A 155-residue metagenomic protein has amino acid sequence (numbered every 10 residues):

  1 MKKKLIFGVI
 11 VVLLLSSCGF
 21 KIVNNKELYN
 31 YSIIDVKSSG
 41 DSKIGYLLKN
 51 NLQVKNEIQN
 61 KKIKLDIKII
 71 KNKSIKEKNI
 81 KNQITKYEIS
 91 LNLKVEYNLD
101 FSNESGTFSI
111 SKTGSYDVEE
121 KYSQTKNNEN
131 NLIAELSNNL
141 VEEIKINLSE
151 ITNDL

Functional and structural regions predicted by a protein language model:
M1-K4: Positively charged n-region of N-terminal signal peptides that target proteins for export
V9-V11: Hydrophobic helical h-region of N-terminal Sec-dependent signal peptides in bacterial secretory/periplasmic proteins
L14-S17: C-terminal motif of bacterial Sec signal peptides marking the signal peptidase cleavage site
G19-K21: Bacterial signal peptide processing site
L28-K49: Post-signal peptide N-terminal segment of mature Sec-exported envelope proteins
K49-N50, K55, N60, D66-N131 (+1 more regions): Surface-exposed short loop/turn segments
I75, D154-L155: Extended, charged amphipathic interaction segments
N127-T152: Short, well-ordered alpha-helical segments
